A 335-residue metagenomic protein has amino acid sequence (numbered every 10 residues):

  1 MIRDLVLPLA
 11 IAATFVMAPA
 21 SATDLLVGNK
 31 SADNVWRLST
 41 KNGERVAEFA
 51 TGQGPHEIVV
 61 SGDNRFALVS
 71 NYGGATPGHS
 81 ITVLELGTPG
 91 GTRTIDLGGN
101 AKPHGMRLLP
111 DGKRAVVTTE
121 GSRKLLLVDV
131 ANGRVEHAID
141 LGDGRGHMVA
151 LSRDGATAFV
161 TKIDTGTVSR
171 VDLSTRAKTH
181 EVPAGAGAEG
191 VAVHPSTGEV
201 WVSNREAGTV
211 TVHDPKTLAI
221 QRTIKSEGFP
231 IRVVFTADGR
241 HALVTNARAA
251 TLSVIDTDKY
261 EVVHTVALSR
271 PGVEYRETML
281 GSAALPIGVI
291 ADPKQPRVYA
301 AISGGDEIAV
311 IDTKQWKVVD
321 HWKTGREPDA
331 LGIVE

Functional and structural regions predicted by a protein language model:
D4-L5, L9-E335: Predominantly soluble domains enriched in secretory-pathway, periplasmic, or organellar proteins
